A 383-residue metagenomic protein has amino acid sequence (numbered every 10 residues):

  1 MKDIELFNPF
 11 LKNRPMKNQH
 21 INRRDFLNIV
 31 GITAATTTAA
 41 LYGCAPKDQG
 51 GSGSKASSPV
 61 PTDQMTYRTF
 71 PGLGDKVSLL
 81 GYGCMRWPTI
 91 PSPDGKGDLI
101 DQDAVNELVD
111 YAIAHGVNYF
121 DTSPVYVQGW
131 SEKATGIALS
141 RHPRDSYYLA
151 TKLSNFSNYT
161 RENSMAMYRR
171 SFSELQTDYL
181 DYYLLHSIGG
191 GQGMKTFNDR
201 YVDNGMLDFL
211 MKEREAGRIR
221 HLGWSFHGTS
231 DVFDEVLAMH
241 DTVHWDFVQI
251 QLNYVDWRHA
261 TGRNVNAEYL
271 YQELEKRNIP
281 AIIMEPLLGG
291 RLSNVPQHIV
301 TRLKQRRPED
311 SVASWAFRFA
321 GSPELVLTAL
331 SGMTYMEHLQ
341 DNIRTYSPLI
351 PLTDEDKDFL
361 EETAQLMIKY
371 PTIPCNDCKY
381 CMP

Functional and structural regions predicted by a protein language model:
M1-N22: N-terminal secretory signal peptides
H20-D25, T36-A56: N-terminal twin-arginine translocation
L41, F70, H244, Y269-P383: Structured C-terminal cap/extension of enzyme domains
G53-G81: N-terminal amphipathic alpha-helix/helix-capping segment at the start of soluble metabolic enzymes
F70, Y82, F120, T135 (+6 more regions): Conserved, mostly hydrophobic/aromatic
C84-L99: Acidic/histidine-rich helix-loop elements that form or flank divalent-metal/phosphate-binding sites at the catalytic
I90-P91, N158-I282, L287, V295-V300 (+2 more regions): Glycine/proline-rich, positively charged, aromatic-decorated active-site loop/lid region on the catalytic face
T122-A138, M194: Glycine-rich, proline-tolerant flexible connector loops at the mouths of alpha/beta enzymes
